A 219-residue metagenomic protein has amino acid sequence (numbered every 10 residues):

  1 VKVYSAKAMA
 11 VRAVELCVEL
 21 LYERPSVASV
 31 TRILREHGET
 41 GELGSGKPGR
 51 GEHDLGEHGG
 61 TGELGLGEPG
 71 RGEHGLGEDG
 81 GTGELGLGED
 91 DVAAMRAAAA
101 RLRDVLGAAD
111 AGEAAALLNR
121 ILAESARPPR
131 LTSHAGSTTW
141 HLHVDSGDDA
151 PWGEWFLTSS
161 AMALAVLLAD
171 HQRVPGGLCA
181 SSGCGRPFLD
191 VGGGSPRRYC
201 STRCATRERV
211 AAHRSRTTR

Functional and structural regions predicted by a protein language model:
V1-K47, E52, G72-D190: Short helix-coil boundary/hinge micro-motifs
C184, A205, R209: Residue-level recognition of oxygen-bearing side chains
G193-S195, R214-S215: Short, glycine/charged-enriched secondary-structure capping and boundary segments
S195-A205: Cysteine-rich micro-motifs
E208-R219: Contiguous alpha-helical segments
